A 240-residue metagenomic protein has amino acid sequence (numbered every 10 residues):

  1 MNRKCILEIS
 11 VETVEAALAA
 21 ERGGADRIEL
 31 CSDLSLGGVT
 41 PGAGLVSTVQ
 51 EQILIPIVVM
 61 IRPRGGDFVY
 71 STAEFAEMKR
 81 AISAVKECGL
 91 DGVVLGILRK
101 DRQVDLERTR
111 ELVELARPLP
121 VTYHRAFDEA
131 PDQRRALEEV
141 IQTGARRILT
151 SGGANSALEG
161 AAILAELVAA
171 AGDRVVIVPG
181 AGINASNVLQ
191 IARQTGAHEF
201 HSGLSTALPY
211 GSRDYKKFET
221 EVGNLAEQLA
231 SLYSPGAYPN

Functional and structural regions predicted by a protein language model:
M1-S10, V14, L18, Q50-E51 (+1 more regions): N-terminal amphipathic alpha-helix/helix-capping segment at the start of soluble metabolic enzymes
C5-V11, I28-L30, V49, I57-I61 (+5 more regions): Hydrophobic faces of well-ordered beta-strands that scaffold small-molecule active sites in alpha/beta enzyme cores
E12-R22, V69-A84, D128-T143, L167-A169 (+2 more regions): Catalytic cores of alpha/beta
V14-A16, A25-R27, V39-T40, V46-L106: Active-site beta->alpha loop and helix N-cap motifs at the rims of alpha/beta catalytic domains
E21-I28, I53-P56, G89-G92, L115-P120 (+3 more regions): Glycine-enriched alpha-helix->loop->beta-strand junction motifs that scaffold or abut catalytic
I28-V39, A84, C88-K100, A145-L158 (+1 more regions): Glycine-rich phosphate-binding active-site loops on the catalytic face of alpha/beta enzymes
G38-G65, V104-A126, E159-A185, K217-G236: Alpha-helix-loop-beta-strand connector modules within alpha/beta enzyme cores
K86-E138, T143: Hydrophobic, well-structured mid-protein blocks that either form specific transmembrane helices
